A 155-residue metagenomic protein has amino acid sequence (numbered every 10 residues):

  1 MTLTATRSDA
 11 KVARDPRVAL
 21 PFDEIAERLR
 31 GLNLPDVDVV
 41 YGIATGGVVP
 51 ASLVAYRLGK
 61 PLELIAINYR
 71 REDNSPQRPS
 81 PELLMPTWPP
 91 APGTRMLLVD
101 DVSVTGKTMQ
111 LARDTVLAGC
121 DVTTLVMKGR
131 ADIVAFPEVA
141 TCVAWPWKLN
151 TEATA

Functional and structural regions predicted by a protein language model:
M1-A155: PRPP-associated nucleotide enzymes
